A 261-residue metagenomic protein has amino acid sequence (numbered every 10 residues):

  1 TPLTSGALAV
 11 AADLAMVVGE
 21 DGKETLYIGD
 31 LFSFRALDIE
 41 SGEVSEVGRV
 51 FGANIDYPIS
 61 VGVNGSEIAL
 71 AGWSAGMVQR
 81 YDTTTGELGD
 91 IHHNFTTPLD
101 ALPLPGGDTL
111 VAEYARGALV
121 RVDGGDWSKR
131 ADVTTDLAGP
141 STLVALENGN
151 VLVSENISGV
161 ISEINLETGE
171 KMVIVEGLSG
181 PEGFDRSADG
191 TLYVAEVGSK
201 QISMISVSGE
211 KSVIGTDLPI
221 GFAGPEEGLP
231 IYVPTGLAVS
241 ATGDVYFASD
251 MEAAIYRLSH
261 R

Functional and structural regions predicted by a protein language model:
P2-G6, E43-F51, G86-H92, S128-T134 (+3 more regions): A short beta-strand motif characteristic of beta-propeller blades
G6-L31, F51-E67, A71, H93-D108 (+4 more regions): Beta-rich, blade/repeat-based domains predominating in secreted/periplasmic proteins but also intracellular
S33, A53, A75, G117 (+1 more regions): Active-site/binding-pocket entry motifs
D38-G42, Y81-G86, V122-W127, N165-G169 (+2 more regions): Short loop/turn segments that connect beta-strands within beta-propeller blades
V153, Y193-A195, S212-V213, A238 (+1 more regions): Conserved active-site loop/cleft motifs that coordinate metal ions or position small ligands
P230-R261: Blade-level signature of beta-propeller repeat domains, shared across WD40, Kelch, NHL, RCC1 and BNR/Asp-box propellers
